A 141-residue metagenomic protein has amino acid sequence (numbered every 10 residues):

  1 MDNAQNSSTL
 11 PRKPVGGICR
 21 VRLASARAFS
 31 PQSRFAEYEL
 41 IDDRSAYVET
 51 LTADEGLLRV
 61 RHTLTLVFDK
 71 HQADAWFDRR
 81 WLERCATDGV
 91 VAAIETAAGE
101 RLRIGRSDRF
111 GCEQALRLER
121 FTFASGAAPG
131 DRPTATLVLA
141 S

Functional and structural regions predicted by a protein language model:
D2-T65, G111-P129: Solvent-exposed edge beta-strands and adjacent loop segments that serve as assembly or binding interfaces
L51-C112: Structured, beta-strand-rich domain cores that present glycine/charged loop surfaces used to bind extended ligands
A97-S141: Beta-strand-rich solenoidal segments
